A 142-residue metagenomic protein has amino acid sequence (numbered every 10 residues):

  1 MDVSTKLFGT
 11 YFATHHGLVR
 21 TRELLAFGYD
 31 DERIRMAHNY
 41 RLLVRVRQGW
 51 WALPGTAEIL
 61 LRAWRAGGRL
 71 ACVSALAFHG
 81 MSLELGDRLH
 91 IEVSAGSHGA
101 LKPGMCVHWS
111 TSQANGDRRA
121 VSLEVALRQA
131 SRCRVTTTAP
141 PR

Functional and structural regions predicted by a protein language model:
M1-R142: Short gly/ser-rich loop at a beta-strand->alpha-helix junction or flexible surface loop bordering the NTP-binding
